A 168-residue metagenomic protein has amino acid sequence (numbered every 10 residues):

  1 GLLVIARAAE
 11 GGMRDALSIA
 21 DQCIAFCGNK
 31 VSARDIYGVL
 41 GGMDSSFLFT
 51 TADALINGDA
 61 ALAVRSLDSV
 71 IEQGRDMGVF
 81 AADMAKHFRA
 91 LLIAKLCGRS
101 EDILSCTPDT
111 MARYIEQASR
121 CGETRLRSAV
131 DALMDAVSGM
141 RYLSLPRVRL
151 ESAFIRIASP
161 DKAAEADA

Functional and structural regions predicted by a protein language model:
G1-D167: Extended, largely alpha-helical regulatory/partner-binding modules appended to the mid-to-C-terminal parts
